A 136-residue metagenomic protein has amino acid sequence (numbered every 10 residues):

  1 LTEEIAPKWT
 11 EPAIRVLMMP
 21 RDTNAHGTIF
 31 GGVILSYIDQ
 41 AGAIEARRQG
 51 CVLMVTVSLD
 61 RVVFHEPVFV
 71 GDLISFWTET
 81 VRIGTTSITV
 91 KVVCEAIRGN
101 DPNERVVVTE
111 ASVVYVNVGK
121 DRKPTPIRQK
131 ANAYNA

Functional and structural regions predicted by a protein language model:
E3-E4, K8, P12-I14, F69-V70 (+1 more regions): HotDog/MaoC-like acyl-thioester-processing domains
A6-P7, E11-I34: Extended boundary segments
V16-M19, F64, Y115: Hydrophobic residues in beta-strands and at strand termini
A25-T28, R47, E66-P67, N103-E104: Short histidine-centered beta-strand/loop micro-motifs that create catalytic or ligand/metal-coordination sites
G32-V52: Active-site helix/loop of acyl-thioester processing domains in fatty-acid/polyketide metabolism, spanning hotdog-fold
C51-P67: Small beta-barrel nucleic-acid-binding modules, principally OB-folds
